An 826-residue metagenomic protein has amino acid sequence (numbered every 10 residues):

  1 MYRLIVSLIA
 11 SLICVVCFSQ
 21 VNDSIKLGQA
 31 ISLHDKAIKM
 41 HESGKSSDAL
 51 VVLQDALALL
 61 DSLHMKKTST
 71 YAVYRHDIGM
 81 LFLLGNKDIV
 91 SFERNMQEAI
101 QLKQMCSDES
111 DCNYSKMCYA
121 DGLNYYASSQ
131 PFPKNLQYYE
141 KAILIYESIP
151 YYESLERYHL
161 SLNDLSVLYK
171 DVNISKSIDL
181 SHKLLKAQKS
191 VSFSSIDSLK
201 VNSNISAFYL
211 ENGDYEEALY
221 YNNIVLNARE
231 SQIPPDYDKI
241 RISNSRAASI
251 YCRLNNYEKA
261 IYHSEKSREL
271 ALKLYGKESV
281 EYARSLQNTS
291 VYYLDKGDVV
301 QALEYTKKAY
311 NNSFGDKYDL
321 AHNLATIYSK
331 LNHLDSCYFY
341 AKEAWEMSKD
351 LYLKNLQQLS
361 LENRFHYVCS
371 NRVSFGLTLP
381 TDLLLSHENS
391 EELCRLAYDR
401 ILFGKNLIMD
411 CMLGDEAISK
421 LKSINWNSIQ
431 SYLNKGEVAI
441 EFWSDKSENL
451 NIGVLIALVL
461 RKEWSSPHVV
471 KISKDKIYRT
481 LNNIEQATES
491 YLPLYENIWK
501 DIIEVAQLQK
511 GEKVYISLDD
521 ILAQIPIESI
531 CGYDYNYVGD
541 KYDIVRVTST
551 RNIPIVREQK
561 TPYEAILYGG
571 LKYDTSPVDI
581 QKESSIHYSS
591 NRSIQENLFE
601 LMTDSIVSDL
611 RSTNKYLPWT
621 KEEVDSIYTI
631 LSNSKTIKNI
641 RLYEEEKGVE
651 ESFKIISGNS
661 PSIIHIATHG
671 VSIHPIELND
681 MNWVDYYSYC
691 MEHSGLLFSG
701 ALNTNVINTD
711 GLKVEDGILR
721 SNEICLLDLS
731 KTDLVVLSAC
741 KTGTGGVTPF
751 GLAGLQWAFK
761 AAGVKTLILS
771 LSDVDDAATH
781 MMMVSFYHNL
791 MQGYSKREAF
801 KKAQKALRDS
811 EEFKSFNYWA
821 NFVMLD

Functional and structural regions predicted by a protein language model:
K26-L27, H64-A72, I89, S107-K116 (+9 more regions): Helix N-cap/loop-to-helix boundary motif
I31-E42, T70-L84, K116-S128, E156-K170 (+6 more regions): Conserved alpha-helical positions within TPR/SEL1-like repeat arrays
S46, D88-I89, F132, I174 (+5 more regions): TPR-repeat structural position
L59-L63, L102-E109, I145-Y152, L168 (+9 more regions): Residue position in alpha-helical solenoids
N227, P235, N244, E258 (+6 more regions): Alpha-helical solenoid repeat scaffolds used for protein-protein interaction
I418-D826: Catalytic cores of enzymes
